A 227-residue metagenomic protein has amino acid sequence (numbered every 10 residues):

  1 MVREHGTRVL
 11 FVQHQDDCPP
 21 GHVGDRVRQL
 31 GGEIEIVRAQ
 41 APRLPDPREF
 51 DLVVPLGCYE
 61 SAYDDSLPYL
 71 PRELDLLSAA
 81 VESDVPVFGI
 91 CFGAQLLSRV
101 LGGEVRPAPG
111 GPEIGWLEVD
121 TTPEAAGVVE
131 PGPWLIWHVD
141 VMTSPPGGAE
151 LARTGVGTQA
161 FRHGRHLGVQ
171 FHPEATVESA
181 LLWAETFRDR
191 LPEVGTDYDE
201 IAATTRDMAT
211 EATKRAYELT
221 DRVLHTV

Functional and structural regions predicted by a protein language model:
T7, D51, G132: Nucleotide donor/acceptor-binding cores
T7-V27: N-terminal beta1-alpha1 ligand-phosphate binding loop
V12-H14, A39, F92: Cofactor-binding loop segments of dinucleotide-utilizing enzymes, especially the Rossmann-like FAD- and NAD(P)+-binding
D25-F88: Flexible gly/pro-rich beta->alpha loop and the following alpha-helix that scaffold active-site loops
C58-A62, G93, E174: Short glycine-rich anion-binding loops that position phosphate/pyrophosphate groups of nucleotides and phosphorylated
A80-E104: Catalytic nucleophile loop
L101-A180: Pocket-forming structural segment of enzyme catalytic cores
V177-V227: Acyltransferase
